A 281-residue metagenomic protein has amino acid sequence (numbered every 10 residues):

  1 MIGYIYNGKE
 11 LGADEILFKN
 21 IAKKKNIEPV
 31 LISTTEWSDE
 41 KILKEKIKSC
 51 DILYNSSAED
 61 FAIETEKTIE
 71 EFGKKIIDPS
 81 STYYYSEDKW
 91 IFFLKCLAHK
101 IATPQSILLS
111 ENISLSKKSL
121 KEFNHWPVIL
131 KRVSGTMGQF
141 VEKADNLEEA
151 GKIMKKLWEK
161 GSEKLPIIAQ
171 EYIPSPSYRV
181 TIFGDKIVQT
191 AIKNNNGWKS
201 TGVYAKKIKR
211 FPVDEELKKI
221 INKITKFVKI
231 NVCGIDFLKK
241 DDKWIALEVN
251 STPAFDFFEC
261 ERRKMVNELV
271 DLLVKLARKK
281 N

Functional and structural regions predicted by a protein language model:
M1-Y4: Extreme N-terminal starter segment of soluble prokaryotic enzymes
Y6-L108: Conserved N-proximal alpha/beta basic substrate-recognition cap immediately N-terminal to, or forming the N-lobe
I52, V180-I182, K243-F257: A short beta-strand motif that forms the metal-chelation/ATP-contact edge of phosphoryl-transfer active sites
C96-L97, K121-F140, G161-P174: ATP-grasp fold ATP-binding core
A102-V128: Rossmann-like NAD(P)H-binding beta-loop-alpha module
V128, I168, V188-Q189, C233 (+1 more regions): Protein kinase-like catalytic core scaffold
E142-V228: Phosphate-binding site of ATP-dependent enzymes
K199-A246, F258, N267-N281: A long amphipathic alpha-helix within ATP-dependent nucleotide-binding catalytic cores
